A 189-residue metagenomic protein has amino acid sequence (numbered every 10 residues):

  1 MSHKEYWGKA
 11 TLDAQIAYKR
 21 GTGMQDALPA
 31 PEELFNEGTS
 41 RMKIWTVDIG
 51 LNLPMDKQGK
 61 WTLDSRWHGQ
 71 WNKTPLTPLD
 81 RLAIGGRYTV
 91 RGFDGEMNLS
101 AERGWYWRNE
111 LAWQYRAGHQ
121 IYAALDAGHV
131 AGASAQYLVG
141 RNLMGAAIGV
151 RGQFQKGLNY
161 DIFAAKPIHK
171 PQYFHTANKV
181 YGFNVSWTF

Functional and structural regions predicted by a protein language model:
M1-H119, A124-A127, A131-G132: C-terminal outer-membrane beta-barrel translocator/porin domains of Gram-negative envelope proteins and their
G21-G23, E110, F163-Q172, Y181-T188: Short, highly charged low-complexity linear segments
M42-T46, G92, G104-Y106, R141-A147 (+1 more regions): Transmembrane beta-barrel architecture of outer membranes
N52-L53, S100-W105, Q155-A164, S186-T188: Low-complexity, flexible helical/coil segments
T89, Q136, S186-W187: Short leucine-rich amphipathic alpha-helices used at interfaces
L99-R103, A117, A135, G140-R141 (+1 more regions): Solvent-exposed loop/turn segments connecting transmembrane beta-strands in outer-membrane beta-barrel proteins
L125-Y137, Q155-G157, A164-H175: C-terminal beta-signal and adjacent terminal beta-strands/loops of Gram-negative outer-membrane beta-barrel proteins
I148-N159, A177-F189: Outer-membrane beta-barrel "beta-signal"
